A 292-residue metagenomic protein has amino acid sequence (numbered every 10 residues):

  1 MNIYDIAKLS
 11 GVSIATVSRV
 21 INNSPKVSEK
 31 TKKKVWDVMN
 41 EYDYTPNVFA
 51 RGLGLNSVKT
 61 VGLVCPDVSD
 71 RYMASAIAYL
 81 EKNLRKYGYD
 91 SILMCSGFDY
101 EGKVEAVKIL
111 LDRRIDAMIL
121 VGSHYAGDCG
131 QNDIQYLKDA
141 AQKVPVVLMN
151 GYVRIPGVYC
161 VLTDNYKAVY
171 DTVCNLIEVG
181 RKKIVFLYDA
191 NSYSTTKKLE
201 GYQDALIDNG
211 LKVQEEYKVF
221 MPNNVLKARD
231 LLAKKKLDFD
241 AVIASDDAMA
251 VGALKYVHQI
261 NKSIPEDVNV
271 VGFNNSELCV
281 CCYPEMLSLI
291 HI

Functional and structural regions predicted by a protein language model:
M1, N40-A78, Y87, G97-F98 (+1 more regions): N-terminal helix-turn-helix/winged-helix DNA-binding helices and compositionally similar short basic alpha-helical
M1-V58: N-terminal helix-turn-helix DNA-binding module of bacterial transcription factors
I6-A7, L80, I292: Short hydrophobic faces within alpha-helices
I14, E41, K82-I92, K108-D116 (+1 more regions): Bacterial carbohydrate/catabolite-sensing allosteric modules
T16-R19, L53-S69, S123, I184-D189: Short beta-strand segments enriched in small/hydrophobic residues
I21-S24, V68-S69, F98, Y125 (+3 more regions): Short, glycine/serine-rich, charged loops/turns that create anion-binding and catalytic segments at active sites
T31, Y72-A76, K103, G130-D133 (+1 more regions): Residues at alpha-helix caps and immediate loop-helix transition turns in enzyme cores, especially N- and C-cap
L63, L120, A244: Redox-cofactor binding/interface segments in oxidoreductases and associated redox assembly factors
